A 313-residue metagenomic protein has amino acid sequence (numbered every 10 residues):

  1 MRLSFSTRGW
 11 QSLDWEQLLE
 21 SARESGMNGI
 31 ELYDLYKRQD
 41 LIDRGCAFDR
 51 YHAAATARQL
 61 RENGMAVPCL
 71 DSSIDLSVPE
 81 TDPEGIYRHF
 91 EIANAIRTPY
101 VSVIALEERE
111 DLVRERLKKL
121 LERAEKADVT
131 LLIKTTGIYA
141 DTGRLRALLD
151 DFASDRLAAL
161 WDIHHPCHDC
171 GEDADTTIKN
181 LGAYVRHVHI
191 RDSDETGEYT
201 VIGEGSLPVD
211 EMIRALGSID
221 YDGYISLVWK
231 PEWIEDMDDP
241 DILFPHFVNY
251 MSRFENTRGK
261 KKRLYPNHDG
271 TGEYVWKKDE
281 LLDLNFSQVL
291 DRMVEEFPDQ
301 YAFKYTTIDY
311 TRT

Functional and structural regions predicted by a protein language model:
M1-P99, K118, S154, P245-K261: N-terminal pre-domain/capping segments
M1-T7, S12-G29, R61-N63, T142-W161 (+1 more regions): Histidine-acidic metal/acid-base catalytic patches
G9-Q11, D34-Y36, S73-L76, A105-R109 (+5 more regions): Active-site-proximal loop/turn and secondary-structure-junction residues that shape catalytic pockets, frequently
A22, L60, A93, A124 (+2 more regions): A generic structural signal for well-ordered alpha-helical segments
E31, C69, S102, L132 (+2 more regions): Conserved beta-strand positions in the central sheet of alpha/beta enzyme cores
D49-N63, E115-K126, T177-N180, E211-A215: Catalytic-core regions built around general acid/base machinery
Q59-A66, S72-A159, H168: Active-site acidic/histidine proton-transfer and metal-coordination neighborhood in alpha/beta enzyme cores
G259-R312: N-lobe entry segment of adenylate-forming
